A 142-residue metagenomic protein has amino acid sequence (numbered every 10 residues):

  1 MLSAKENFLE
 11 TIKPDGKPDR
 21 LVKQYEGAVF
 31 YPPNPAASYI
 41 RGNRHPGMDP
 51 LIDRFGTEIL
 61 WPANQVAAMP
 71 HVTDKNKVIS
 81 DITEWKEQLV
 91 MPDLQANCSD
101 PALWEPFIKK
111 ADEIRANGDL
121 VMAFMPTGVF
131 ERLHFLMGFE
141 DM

Functional and structural regions predicted by a protein language model:
M1-M142: Catalytic cores of TIM-barrel enzymes
